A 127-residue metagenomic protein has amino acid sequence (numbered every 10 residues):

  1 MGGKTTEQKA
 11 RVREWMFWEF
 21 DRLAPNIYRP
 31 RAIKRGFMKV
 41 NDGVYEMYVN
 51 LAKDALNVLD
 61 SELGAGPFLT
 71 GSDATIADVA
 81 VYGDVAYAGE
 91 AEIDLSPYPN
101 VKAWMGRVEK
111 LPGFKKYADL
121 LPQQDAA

Functional and structural regions predicted by a protein language model:
M1-N50, D60, P67: GST-like domain detector, emphasizing the conserved glutathione-binding G-site in the N-terminal thioredoxin-like
V12, L59, D78, V108-L111: Residue-level signal for nonpolar/aromatic packing positions in well-ordered secondary structure
F17, A32, G106, P122-Q123: Short amphipathic alpha-helical surface patches that mediate protein-protein
N26-R31, L69-P97, K102-V108, K115: GST superfamily/GST-like fold recognition
Y48-A55, W104: Alpha-helical packing segments of well-folded alpha/beta enzyme cores
G64-A65, K110: The C-terminal cap of the DNA-recognition helix in HTH/winged-HTH DNA-binding domains, marking the helix-to-coil
F114, D119-A127: C-terminal helix/juxtamembrane-tail motif
